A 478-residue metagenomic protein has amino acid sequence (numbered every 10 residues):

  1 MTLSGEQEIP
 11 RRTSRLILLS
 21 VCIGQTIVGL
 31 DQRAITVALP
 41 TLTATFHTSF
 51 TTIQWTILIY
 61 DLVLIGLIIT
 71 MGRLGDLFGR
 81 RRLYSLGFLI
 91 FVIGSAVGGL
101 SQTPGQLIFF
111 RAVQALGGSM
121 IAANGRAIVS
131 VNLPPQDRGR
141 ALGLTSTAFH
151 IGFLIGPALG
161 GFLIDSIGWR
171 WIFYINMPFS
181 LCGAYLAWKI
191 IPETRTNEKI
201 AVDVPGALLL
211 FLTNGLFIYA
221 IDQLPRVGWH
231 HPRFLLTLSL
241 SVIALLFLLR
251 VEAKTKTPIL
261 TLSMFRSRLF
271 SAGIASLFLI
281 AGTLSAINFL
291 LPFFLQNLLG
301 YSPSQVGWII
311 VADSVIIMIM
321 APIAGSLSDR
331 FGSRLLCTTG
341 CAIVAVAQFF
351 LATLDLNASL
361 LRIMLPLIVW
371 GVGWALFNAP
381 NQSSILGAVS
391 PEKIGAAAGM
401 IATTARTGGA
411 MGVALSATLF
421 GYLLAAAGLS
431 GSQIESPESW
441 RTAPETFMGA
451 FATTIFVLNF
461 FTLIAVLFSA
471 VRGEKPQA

Functional and structural regions predicted by a protein language model:
M1-T13, P437-T442, A470-A478: Intrinsic disorder in cytosolic terminal tails and internal cytosolic loops of multi-pass membrane transporters
T2-K189, M320-A324, F331-L335, T339-A345 (+3 more regions): Transmembrane-helix bundle of Major Facilitator Superfamily
R15-L30, I35-V37, F50, P205 (+4 more regions): 12-transmembrane solute porter fold
I128, N132, F162, L186 (+7 more regions): A residue-level signal for alpha-helical anchor/packing sites in multi-pass solute transporters
T147, I151-I167, Y219, T407-L429: A gly/Pro-rich, aromatic-decorated transmembrane alpha-helix motif that marks the paired, flexible gating helices
M177-R195, F211-Q223, L240-K254, A465-G473: C-terminal membrane-cytosol helix-exit motif in multi-pass small-molecule transporters
P192-L208, T255-L260, A478: Flexible cytoplasmic inter-helical loops of multi-pass small-molecule transporters
S432-M448: Short, membrane-exposed interhelical loops at transmembrane-helix boundaries
